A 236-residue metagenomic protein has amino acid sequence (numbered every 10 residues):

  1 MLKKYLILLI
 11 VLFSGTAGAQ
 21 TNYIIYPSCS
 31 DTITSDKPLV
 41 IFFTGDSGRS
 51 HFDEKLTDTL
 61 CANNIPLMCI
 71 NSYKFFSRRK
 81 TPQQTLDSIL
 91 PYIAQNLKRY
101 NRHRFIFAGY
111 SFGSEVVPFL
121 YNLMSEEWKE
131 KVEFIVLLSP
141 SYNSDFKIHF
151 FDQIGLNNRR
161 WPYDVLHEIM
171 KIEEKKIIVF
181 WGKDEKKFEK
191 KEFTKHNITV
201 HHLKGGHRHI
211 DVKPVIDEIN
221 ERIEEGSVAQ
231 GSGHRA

Functional and structural regions predicted by a protein language model:
Y5-F13: Sec-dependent N-terminal signal peptides
C29-N63, S72: Short, surface-exposed "cap/lid" segments of acyl-processing enzymes
R79-R99, F119: Alpha/beta-hydrolase active-site loop
A108-V117: Gly/Ala-rich beta-loop-alpha elbow adjacent to hydrolase catalytic centers
N122-V132: Conserved hydrolase catalytic core segment
I135-D145: Active-site nucleophile loop of the alpha/beta-hydrolase fold
K147-T194: The feature captures the conserved acid-bearing segment of alpha/beta-hydrolase catalytic domains
I198-A236: C-terminal catalytic histidine-bearing segment of alpha/beta-hydrolase fold enzymes
